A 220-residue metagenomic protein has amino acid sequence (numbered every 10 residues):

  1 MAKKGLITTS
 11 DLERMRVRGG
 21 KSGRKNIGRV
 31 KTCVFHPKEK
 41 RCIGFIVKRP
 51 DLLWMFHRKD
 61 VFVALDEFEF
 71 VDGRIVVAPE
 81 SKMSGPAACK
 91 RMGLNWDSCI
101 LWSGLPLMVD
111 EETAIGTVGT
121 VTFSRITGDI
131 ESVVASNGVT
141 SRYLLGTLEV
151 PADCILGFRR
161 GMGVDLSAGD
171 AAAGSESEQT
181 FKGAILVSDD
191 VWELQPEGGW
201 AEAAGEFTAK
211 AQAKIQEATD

Functional and structural regions predicted by a protein language model:
M1-D220: Peripheral interaction segments used for macromolecular assembly
